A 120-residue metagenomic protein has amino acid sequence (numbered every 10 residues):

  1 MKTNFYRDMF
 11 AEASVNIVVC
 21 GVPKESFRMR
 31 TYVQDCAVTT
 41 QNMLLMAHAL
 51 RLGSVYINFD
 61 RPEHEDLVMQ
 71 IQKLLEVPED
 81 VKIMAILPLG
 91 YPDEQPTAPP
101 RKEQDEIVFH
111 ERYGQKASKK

Functional and structural regions predicted by a protein language model:
M1-K120: Acidic, surface-exposed loops and disordered segments
